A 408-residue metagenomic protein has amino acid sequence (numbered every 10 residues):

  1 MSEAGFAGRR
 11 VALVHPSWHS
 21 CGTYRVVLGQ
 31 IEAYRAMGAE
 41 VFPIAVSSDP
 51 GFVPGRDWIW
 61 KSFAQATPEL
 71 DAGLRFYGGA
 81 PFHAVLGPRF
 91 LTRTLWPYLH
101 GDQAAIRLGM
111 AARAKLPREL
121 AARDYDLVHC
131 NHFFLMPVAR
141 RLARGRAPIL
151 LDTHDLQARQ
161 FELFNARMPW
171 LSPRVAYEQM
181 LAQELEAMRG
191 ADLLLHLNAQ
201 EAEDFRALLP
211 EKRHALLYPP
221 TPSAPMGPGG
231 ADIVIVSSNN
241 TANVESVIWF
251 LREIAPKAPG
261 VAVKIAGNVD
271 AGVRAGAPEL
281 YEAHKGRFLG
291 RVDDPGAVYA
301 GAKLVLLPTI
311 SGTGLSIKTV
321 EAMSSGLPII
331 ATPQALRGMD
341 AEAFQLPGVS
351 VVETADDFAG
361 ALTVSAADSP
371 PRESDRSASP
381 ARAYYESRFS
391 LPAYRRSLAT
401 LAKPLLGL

Functional and structural regions predicted by a protein language model:
P43-K115: A conserved catalytic-core segment of Leloir-type glycosyltransferases
G78-I106, L150-A182: Acceptor-binding helix/loop patch of EC 2.4 sugar-transfer enzymes, predominantly nucleotide-sugar-dependent
L150, A158, R174-Y177, L185-P225: Donor nucleotide-sugar binding/catalytic pocket of nucleotide-sugar-dependent glycosyltransferases
L216-E282, F288-G296, A300: Conserved catalytic-core segment of nucleotide-activated headgroup transferases in glycan assembly
P225, S369-K403: A charged, aromatic-enriched C-terminal amphipathic alpha-helix characteristic of glycosyltransferases across folds
A300-G314, L327: Acidic donor-binding loop of glycosyltransferase active sites
K318, P328-A335: Short hydrophobic beta-strand element within catalytic cores of glycosyltransferases and related nucleotide-activated
P347-D356, V364-P370: Conserved acidic donor-binding segment of nucleotide-sugar-dependent glycosyltransferases
